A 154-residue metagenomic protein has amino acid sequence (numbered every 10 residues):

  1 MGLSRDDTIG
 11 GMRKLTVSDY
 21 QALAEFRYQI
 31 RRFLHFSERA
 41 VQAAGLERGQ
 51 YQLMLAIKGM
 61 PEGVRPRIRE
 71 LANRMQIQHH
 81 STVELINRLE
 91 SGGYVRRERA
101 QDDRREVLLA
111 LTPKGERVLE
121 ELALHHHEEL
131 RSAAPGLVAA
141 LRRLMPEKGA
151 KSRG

Functional and structural regions predicted by a protein language model:
M1-A44, G92, K148-G154: N-terminal leader segment of winged-helix/HTH proteins
I9-G10, N87-M145: Charged, amphipathic alpha-helical coiled-coil/dimerization segments
Y20-L23, E47, I68, H127 (+1 more regions): Short, structured helix-loop boundary elements
E25, R32, Q52-A56, R117: Pre-recognition alpha-helix immediately N-terminal to the DNA-recognition helix within helix-turn-helix or winged-helix
H35-Q78: N-terminal helix-turn-helix DNA-binding core of bacterial DNA-binding proteins
I68, I86-N87: Short, hydrophobic-biased segments on the C-terminal half of alpha helices that form "recognition helices"
